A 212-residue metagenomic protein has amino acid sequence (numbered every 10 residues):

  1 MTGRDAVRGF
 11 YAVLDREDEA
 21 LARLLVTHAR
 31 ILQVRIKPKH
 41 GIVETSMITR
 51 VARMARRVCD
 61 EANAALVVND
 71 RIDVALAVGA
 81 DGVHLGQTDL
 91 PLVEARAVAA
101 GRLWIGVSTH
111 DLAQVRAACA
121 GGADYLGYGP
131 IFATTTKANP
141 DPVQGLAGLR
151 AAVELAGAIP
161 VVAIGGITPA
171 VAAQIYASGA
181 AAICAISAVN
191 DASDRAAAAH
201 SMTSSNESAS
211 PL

Functional and structural regions predicted by a protein language model:
M1-D89, A97-Y125, Q144, A151 (+4 more regions): Conserved N-terminal beta1-alpha1 strand-loop-helix module at the mouth
T136-A138: Glycine/threonine-rich flexible loop motifs
D141: Residue-level marker of regulatory loop/turn positions in helix-turn-helix DNA-binding domains and in histidine
I183-A185: C-terminal binding/interaction regions
